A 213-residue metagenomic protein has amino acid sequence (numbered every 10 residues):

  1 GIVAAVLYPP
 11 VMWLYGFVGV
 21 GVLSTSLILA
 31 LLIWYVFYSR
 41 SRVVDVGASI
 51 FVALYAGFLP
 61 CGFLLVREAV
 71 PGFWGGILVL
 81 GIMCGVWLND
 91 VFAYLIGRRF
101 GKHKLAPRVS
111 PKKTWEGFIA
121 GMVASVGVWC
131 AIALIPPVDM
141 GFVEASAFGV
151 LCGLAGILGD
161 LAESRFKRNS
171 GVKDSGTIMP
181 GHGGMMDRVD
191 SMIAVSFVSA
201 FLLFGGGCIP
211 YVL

Functional and structural regions predicted by a protein language model:
G1-L151: Membrane-embedded alpha-helical bundles of polytopic integral membrane proteins
S49-F58, L161-F166, S196-S199: A short, terminal or domain-edge coil/loop segment
C84-K102, A106, W115, I119 (+1 more regions): Acidic (Asp/Glu-rich) catalytic motifs at the cytosolic membrane interface
W129, I193-F201: Repeat-unit-sized solenoid/scaffold elements
G141-A145, H182-G183, V189, G207-I209: Short, conserved aromatic-histidine micro-motifs
F201-L213: Juxtamembrane boundary at the C-terminal end of a transmembrane helix
